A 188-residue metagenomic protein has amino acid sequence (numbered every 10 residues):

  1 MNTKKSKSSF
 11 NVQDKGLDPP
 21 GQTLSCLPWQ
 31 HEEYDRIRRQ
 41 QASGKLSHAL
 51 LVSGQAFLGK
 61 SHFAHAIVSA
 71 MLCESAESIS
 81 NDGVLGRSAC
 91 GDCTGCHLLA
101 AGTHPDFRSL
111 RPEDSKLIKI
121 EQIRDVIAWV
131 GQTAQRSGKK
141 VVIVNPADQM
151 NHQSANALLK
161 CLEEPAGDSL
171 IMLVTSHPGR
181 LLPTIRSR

Functional and structural regions predicted by a protein language model:
N2-Q153: Clamp-loader machinery-focused feature within the broader ASCE/P-loop NTPase space
L58, G179-R180: Short alpha-helical
F63-I67, D125-V126, A157, C161 (+2 more regions): Alpha-helical scaffold elements adjacent to nucleotide-binding pockets in ATP/GTP-utilizing enzyme cores
C90, P178-G179: Alpha-helix N-cap/helix-start and coil->helix boundary motif
G131, N156-S176, P183: Conserved catalytic/switch belt of AAA+ P-loop NTPases
N145-A147, L173-P178: A short beta-strand-to-loop transition that corresponds to the Sensor-1 phosphate-sensing loop of AAA+ P-loop ATPases
R188: Long, charge-dense, solvent-exposed interaction surfaces that engage phosphate-rich ligands
